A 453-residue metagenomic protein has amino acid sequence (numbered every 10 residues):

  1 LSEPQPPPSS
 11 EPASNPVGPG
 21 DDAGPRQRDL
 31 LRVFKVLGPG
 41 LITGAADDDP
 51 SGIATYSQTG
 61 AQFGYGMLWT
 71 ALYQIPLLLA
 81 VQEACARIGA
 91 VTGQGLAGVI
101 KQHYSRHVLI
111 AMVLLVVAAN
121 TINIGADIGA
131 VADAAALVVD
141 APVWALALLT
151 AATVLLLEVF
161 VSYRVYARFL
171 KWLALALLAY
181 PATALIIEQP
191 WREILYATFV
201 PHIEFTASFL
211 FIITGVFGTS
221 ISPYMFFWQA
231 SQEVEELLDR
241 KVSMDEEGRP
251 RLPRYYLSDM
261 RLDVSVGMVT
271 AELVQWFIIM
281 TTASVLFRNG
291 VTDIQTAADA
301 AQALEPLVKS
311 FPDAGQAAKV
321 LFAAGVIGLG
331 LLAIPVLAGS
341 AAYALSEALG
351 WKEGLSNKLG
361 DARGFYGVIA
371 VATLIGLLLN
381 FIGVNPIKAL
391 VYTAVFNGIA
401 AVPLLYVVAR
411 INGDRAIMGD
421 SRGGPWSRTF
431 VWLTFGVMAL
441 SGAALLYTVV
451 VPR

Functional and structural regions predicted by a protein language model:
L1-S51, H107, E236, R240-S243 (+2 more regions): Membrane-interface "cap" regions at the ends of multi-pass membrane proteins
P16-D21, T55-G60, E83-V108, D133 (+5 more regions): Flexible loop linkers connecting adjacent transmembrane helices in multi-pass alpha-helical membrane transporters
T43, T70-H103, M112-I122: Juxtamembrane transmembrane-helix boundary signature
L77-A86, V91, S231-D239, V269-D299: Extracellular/periplasmic helix-exit of transmembrane alpha-helices
R87, V91, L109-V139, L146-A151 (+4 more regions): Hydrophobic transmembrane alpha-helices that form the core helical bundles of multi-pass secondary transporters
R106-H107, W144-L148, F311, L321 (+2 more regions): Loop-to-transmembrane helix boundary motifs in multi-pass membrane proteins
V113-L114, V138-F160, A176-L185, D361-G376 (+1 more regions): Transmembrane alpha-helical segments of multi-pass small-molecule transport proteins
L175-I203, L210, V216-E233, V407-A416 (+1 more regions): Hydrophobic alpha-helical segments and their helix-loop junctions in multi-pass secondary transporters
